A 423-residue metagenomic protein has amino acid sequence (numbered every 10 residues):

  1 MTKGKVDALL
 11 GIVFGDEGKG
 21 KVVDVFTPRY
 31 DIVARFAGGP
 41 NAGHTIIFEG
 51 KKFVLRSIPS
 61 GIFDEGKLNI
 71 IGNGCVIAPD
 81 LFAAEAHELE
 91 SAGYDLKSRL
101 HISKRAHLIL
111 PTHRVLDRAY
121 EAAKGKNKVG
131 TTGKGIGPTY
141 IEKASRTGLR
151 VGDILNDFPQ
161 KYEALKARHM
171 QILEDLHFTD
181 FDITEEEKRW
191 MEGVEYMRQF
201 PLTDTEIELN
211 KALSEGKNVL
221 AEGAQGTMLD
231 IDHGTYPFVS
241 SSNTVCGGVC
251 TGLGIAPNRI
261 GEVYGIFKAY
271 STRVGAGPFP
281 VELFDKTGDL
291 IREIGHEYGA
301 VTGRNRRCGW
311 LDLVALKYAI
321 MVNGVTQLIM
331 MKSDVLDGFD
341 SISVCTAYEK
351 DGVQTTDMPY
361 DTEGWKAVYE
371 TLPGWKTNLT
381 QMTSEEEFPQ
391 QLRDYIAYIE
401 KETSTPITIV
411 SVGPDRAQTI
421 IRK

Functional and structural regions predicted by a protein language model:
M1-K423: Non-transmembrane, aqueous-exposed alpha-helical and coiled segments at domain scale
